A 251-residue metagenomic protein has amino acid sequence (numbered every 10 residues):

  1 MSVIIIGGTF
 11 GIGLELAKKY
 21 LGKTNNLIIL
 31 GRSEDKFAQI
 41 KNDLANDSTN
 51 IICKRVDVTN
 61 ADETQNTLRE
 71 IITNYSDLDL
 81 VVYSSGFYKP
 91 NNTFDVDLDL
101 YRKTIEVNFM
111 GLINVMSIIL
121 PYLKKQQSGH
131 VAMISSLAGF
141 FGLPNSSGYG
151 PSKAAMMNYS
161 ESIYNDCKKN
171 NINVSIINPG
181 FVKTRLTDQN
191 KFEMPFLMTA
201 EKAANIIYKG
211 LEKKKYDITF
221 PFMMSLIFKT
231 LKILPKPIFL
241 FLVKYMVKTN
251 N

Functional and structural regions predicted by a protein language model:
T9-F10: Conserved glycine-rich cofactor-binding loop
L44-D62: Rossmann-fold cofactor-recognition segment
S84-K89: Conserved NAD(P)H cofactor-binding loop of Rossmann-fold oxidoreductase domains
N92-T93, D97-I105: Substrate-binding pocket helix/loop in short-chain dehydrogenase/reductase
M116, S152: Active-site helix of classical SDR
S136: Residue(s) in the substrate-gating loop at a strand-loop-helix junction that position the organic substrate next
I176, F192-I227: C-terminal helical subdomain
